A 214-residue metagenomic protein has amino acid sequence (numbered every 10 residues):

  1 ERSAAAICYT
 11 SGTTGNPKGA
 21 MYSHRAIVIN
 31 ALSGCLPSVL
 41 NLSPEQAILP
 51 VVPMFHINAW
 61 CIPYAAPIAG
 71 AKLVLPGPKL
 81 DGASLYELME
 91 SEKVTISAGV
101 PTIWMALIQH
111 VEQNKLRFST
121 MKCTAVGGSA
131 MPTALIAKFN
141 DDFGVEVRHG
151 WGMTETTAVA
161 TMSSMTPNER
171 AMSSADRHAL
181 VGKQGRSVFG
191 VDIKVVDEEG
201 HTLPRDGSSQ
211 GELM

Functional and structural regions predicted by a protein language model:
E1-Y9, N16, N41-A47: Conserved pre-ATP/AMP-binding loop-to-beta segment of ANL
R2, H24-R25, V52, E92 (+1 more regions): Structural detector for helix-capping/boundary residues
A5-N30: Conserved AMP-binding A3 loop
K18-M21, P50, K72-K79, R148: Short beta-strand->loop structural element characteristic of the AMP-binding/adenylate-forming
V28-A47, I57-T95, H110, M165: Conserved AMP-binding/adenylation subdomain of ANL enzymes
V51-H56, S129: Conserved AMP-binding
I68-A71, S91-G99, I108-A179, D192 (+1 more regions): Gly/Ser/Thr-rich phosphate-binding loop
S187-M214: Conserved beta-loop-beta connector loops within the AMP-binding
